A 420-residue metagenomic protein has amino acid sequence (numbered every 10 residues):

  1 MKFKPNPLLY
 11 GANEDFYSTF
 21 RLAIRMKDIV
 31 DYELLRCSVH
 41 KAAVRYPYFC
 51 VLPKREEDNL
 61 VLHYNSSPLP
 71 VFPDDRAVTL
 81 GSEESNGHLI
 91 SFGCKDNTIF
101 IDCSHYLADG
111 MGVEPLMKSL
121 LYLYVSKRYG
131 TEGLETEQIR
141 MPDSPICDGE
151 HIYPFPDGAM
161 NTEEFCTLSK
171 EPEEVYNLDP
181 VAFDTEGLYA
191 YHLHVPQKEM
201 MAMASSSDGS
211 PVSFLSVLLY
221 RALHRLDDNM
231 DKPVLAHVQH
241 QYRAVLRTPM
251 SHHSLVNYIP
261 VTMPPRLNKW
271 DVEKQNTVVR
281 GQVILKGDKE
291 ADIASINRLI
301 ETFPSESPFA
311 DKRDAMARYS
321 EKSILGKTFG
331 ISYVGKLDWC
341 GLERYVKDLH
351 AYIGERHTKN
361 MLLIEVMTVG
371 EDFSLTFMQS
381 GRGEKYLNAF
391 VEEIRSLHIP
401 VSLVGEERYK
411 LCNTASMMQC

Functional and structural regions predicted by a protein language model:
M1-N59, S67-S91, R225-C420: Acyl-thioester-dependent acyl-group transfer interface
K2-P5, A23, L107-P115, S119-A202 (+1 more regions): Non-catalytic, low-complexity flexible loops and terminal extensions
K27-Y46, D102-K118, Y189-M230, L375-F377 (+1 more regions): Acyl activation and transfer enzymes in specialized metabolism, enriched for ANL adenylate-forming modules
Y46-R55, E135-G158, A202-L218, A317-S332: Short, charge-rich amphipathic segments
L80, E84-G130, T136-D148, M367-Y386: Histidine-centered acyl-transfer/condensation active-site motif and its immediate structural neighborhood
